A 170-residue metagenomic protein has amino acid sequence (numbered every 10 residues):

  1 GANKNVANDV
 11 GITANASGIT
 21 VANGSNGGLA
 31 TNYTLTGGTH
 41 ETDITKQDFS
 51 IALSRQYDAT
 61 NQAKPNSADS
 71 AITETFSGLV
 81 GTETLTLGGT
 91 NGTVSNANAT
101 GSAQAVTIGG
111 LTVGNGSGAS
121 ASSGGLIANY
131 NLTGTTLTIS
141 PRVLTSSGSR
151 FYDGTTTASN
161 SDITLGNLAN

Functional and structural regions predicted by a protein language model:
G1-N170: Short loop/turn motifs that initiate or flank beta-strands
